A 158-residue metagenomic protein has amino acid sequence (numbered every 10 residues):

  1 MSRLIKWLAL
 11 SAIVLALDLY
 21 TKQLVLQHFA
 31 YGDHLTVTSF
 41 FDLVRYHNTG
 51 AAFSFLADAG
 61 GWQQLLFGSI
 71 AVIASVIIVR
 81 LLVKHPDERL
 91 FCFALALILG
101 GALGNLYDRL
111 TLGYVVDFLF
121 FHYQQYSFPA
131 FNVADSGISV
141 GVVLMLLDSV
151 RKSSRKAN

Functional and structural regions predicted by a protein language model:
M1-N158: Alpha-helical transmembrane bundles and membrane-interface segments of multipass inner-membrane proteins
